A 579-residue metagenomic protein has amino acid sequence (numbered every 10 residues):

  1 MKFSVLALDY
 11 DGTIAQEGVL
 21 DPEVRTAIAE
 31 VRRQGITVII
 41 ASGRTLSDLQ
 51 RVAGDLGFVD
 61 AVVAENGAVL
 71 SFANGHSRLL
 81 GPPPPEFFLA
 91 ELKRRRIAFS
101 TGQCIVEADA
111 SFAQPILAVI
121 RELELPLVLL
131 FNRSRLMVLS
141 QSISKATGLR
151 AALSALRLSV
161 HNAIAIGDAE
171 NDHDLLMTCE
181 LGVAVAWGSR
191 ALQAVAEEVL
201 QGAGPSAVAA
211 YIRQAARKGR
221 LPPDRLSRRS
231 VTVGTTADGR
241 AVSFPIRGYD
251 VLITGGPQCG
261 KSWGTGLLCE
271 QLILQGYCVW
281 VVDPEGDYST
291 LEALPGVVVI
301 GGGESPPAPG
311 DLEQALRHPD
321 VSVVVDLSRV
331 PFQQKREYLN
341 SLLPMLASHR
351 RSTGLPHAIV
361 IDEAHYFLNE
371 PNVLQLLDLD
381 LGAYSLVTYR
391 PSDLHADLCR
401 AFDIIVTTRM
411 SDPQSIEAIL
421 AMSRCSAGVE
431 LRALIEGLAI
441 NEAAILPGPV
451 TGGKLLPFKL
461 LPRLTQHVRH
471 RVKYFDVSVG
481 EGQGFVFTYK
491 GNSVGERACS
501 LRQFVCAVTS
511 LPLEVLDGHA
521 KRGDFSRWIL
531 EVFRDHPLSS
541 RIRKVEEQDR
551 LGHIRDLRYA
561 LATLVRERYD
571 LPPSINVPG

Functional and structural regions predicted by a protein language model:
M1-K2, D21, L139, A146-S227: Mg2+-dependent phosphoryl-transfer enzymes with acidic/Ser/Thr/Gly-rich catalytic loops
K2-G18, L176: Asp-based phosphoryl-transfer active-site loop
E17-C104: Active-site phosphate-binding/coordination module
G43-R44, P284, D362, Y389-R390 (+1 more regions): Conserved H-loop
F58, A383, R390-T451: Conserved ATP-driven motor cores of ASCE-family P-loop NTPases powering translocation/secretion/packaging/pilus
P85-C179, W187: Conserved acidic, metal-coordinating active-site core of Asp-based, Mg2+-dependent phosphoryl-transfer enzymes
S227-A358, L368-S385, Y389-D393, L398-V406: P-loop NTPase catalytic phosphate-binding loop
L431-G579: Terminal, compositionally biased segments used for targeting/anchoring and flexible tails
